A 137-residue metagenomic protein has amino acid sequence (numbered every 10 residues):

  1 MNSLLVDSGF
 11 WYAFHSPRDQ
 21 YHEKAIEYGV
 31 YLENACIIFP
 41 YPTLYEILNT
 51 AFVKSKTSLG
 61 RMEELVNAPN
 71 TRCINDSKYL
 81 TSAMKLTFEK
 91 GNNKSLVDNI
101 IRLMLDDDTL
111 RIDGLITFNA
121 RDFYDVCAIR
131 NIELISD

Functional and structural regions predicted by a protein language model:
M1-S3, R102-L103, D107-D137: Acidic, PIN/NYN-like endoribonuclease modules and their adjacent C-terminal/linker elements
M1-Y21: Metal-dependent nucleic-acid phosphoesterase active-site entry motif
V6, K24-K54, I74-N75: PIN/NYN-family metal-dependent endoribonuclease catalytic core
F10, T43, Y79, I100-I101 (+1 more regions): Alpha-helix capping/helix-boundary segments
H15, A51, C127: Short, flexible helix/strand-to-coil boundary loops that buttress conserved ligand/catalytic motifs in alpha/beta
E46-I47, S82, M104, D125: Phosphate- and divalent-cation-binding pockets in alpha/beta enzyme and binding domains that engage nucleotide-derived
F52-D76: Helix-adjacent hinge/juxtasegments
R72-F118: Active-site neighborhoods of divalent-metal-dependent phosphate/nucleic-acid chemistry enzymes
